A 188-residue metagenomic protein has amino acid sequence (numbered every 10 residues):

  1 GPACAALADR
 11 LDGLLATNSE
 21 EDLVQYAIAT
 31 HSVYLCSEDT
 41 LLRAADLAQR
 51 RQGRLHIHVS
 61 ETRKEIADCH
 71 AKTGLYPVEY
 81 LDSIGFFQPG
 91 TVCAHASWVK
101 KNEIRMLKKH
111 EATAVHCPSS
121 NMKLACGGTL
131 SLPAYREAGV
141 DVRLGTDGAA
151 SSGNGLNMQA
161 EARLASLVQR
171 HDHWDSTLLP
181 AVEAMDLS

Functional and structural regions predicted by a protein language model:
G1-S97: Metal-coordinating catalytic core of metallo-dependent amide/deamination hydrolases
L7-R10, V24, C36-A44, P77 (+7 more regions): General structural feature for long, well-ordered alpha-helical segments within catalytic domains of soluble enzymes
I28, H58, C93, L107 (+4 more regions): Divalent metal-coordination and catalytic microenvironments
T30-V33, H70, A96, L124 (+4 more regions): Glycine- and other small-residue-rich loops at beta-strand/loop junctions that grip anionic moieties
A45-R54, F86-P89, M106-V115, E137-V142: Glycine-enriched alpha-helix->loop->beta-strand junction motifs that scaffold or abut catalytic
E61-T91, S97-H110, M122-Y135, A150-Q159: Catalytic core of soluble alpha/beta enzymes
S83-G90, P133-S188: His/Asp/Glu-enriched, well-ordered alpha-helical/loop segment that forms or immediately abuts the divalent-metal
V115-C117, A125: Catalytic cores of nucleophile-dependent amide-cleaving enzymes
